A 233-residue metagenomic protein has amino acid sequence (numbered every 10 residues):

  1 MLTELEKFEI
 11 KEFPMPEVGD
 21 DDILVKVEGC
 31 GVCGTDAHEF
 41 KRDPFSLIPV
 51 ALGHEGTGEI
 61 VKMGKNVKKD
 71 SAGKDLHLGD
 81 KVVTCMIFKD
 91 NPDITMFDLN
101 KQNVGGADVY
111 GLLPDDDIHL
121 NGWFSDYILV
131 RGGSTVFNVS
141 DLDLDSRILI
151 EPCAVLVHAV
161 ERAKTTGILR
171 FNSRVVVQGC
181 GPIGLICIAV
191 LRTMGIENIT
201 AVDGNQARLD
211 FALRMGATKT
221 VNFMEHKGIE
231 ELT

Functional and structural regions predicted by a protein language model:
M1-F8: Extracellular beta-rich ligand/substrate-recognition surface
P14-C30, D43-D93, S140-L142: Glycine-rich beta-strand-centered segment in the early N-terminal region that forms part of a ligand/cofactor-binding
C33, I183, A207: Conserved Rossmann-like nucleotide-cofactor binding loop
H38, H54, H158: Histidine-centered active-site/metal-ligand motif
F88-Q178: NAD(P)H dinucleotide-binding glycine-rich loop of Rossmann-like/cofactor-binding domains, especially the beta1-alpha1
V155, I183, L191: Hydrophobic/small residue at the entry helix of a nucleotide-binding pocket
R174-C180, R192-T233: Adenosine-nucleotide cofactor-binding segment
